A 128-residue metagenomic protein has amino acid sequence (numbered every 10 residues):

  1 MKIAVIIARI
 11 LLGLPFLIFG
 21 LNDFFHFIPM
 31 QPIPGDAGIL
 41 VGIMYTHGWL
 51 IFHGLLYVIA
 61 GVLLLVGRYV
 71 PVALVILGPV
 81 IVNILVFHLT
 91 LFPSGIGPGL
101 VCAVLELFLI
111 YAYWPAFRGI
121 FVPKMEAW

Functional and structural regions predicted by a protein language model:
M1-F27, I51, I59, V66-W128: Extended, low-polarity transmembrane helix blocks
F25-G38: Peri-membrane helix termini and adjoining interfacial loops of integral membrane proteins
Q31, M44, L65-G67: Alpha-helix C-terminal capping segments
I33, L55-A60: Membrane-helix boundary/interface segments in integral membrane proteins
I39-L50: Short aromatic-rich membrane-water interface segments that cap or initiate transmembrane helices in multi-pass membrane
